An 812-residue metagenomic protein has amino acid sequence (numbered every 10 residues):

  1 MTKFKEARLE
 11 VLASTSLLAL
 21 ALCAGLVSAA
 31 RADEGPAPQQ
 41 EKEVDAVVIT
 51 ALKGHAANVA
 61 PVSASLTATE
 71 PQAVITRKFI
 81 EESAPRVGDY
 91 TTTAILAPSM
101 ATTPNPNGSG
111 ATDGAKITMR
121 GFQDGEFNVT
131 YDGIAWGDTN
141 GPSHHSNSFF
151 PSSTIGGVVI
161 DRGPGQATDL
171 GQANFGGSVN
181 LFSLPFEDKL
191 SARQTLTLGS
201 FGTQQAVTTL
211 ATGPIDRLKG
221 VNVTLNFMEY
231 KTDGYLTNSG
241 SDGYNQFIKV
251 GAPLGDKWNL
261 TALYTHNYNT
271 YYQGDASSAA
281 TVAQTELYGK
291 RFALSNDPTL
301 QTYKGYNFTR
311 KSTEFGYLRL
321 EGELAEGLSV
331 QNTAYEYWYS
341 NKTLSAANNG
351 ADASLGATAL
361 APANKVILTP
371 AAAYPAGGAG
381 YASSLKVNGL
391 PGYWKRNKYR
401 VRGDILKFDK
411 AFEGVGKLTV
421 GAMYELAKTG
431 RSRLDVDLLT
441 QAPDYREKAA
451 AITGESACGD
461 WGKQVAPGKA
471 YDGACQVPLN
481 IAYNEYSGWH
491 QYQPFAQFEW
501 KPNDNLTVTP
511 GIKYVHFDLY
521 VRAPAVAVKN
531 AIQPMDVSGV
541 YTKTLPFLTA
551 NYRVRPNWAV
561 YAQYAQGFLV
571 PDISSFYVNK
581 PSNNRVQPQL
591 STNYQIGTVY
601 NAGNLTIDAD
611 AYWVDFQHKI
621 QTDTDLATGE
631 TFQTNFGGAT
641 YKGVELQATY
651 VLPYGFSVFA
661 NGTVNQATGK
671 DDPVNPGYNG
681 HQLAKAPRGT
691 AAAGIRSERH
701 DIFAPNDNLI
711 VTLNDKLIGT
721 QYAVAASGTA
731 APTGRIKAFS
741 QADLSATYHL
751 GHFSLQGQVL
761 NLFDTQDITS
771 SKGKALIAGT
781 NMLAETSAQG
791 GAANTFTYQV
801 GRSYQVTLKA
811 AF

Functional and structural regions predicted by a protein language model:
Q72, E82-S83, G88-A135: Extracytoplasmic beta-strand/coil segments of soluble accessory domains associated with Gram-negative outer-membrane
F149-R193: A beta-strand signature from Gram-negative outer-membrane beta-barrel systems, especially the internal plug domain
S191-R193, L198-K231, Y235-D275, N307-E323 (+1 more regions): Transmembrane beta-barrel wall of Gram-negative outer-membrane proteins
T208, E321-A325, S329-Y335, Y339-T343 (+7 more regions): Membrane-embedded beta-barrel scaffold of Gram-negative outer-membrane proteins
F247-P253, K257-E323, W338, K342-N397 (+1 more regions): Acidic/polar loop-and-plug regions of large Gram-negative outer-membrane beta-barrel proteins
T270, D518-A525, S538, T544 (+7 more regions): Surface-exposed extracellular loop regions of Gram-negative outer-membrane beta-barrel proteins, predominantly
D504-V508, W613-D615, T634-A726, T807-A811: Gram-negative outer-membrane beta-barrel transporters
Y612, P653, K716-A726, T747-F812: C-terminal beta-signal and adjacent terminal beta-strands/loops of Gram-negative outer-membrane beta-barrel proteins
